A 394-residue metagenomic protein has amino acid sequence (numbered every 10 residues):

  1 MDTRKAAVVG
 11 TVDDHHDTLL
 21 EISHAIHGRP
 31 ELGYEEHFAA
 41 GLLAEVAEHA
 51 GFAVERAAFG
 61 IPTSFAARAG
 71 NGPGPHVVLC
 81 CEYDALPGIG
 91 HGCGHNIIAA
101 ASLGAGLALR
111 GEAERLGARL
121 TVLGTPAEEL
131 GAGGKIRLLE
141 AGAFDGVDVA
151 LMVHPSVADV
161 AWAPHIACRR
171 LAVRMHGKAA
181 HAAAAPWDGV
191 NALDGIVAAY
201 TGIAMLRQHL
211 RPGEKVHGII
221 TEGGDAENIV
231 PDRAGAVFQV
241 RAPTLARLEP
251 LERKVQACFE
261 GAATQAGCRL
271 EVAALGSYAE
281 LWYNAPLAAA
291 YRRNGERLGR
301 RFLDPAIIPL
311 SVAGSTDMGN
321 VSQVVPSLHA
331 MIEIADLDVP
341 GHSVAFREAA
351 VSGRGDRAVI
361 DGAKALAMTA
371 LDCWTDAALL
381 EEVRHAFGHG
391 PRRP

Functional and structural regions predicted by a protein language model:
D2-G117, T121: Acidic/His- and Gly-rich active-site-bordering loop/insert found across diverse amide/peptide-bond hydrolases
T3, V197-P394: Metal-dependent amide/peptide-bond hydrolase catalytic core, centered on the "pita-bread" metallohydrolase fold
L19-S23, A40-A44, S102, L193 (+5 more regions): Hydrophobic face of alpha-helices
H27-R29, D84, H91, H95 (+5 more regions): Histidine-centered active-site/metal-ligand motif
R29, W187-N191, A246-E252: Active-site pocket-shaping loop/turn-to-helix segments
R29-Y34, E128-L130, A158-V160, G224-E227 (+2 more regions): Short, small-residue-enriched loops and turns at beta-alpha junctions that line or gate enzyme active sites
T63-G72, D84-G92, N96-I97, L103 (+3 more regions): Histidine/acidic-residue-rich, glycine-tolerant segments that coordinate divalent metal ions
V78-C80, V173-H176, H329-E333: Non-cysteine beta-strand/loop elements that form the S-adenosyl-L-methionine
